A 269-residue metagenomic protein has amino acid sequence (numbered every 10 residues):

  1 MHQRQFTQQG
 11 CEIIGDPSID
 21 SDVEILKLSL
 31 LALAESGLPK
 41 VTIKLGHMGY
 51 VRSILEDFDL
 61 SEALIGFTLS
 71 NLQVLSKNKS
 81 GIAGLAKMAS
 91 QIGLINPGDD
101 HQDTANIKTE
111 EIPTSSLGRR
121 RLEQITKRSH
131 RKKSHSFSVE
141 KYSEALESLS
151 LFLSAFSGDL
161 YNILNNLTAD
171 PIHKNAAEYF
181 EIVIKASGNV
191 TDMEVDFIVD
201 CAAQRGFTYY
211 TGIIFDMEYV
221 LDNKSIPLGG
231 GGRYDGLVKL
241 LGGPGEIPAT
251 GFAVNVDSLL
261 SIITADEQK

Functional and structural regions predicted by a protein language model:
M1-P39, Q91-K269: Positively charged, Gly/Ser-enriched RNA/tRNA-binding surfaces
Q5-Q9, L45-S53: Short, conserved phosphate-binding/catalytic loop or strand-edge motifs used in phosphoryl-/nucleotidyl-transfer
I14, K44-L45: Conserved alpha/beta enzyme-core scaffolds, especially Rossmann-like or related mixed alpha/beta domains that build
I25, H47-Y50, T68-N71, Y179: Internal, well-ordered alpha-helical segments in soluble enzyme and binding-protein domains
L31-E35, R52-S61: Charged, amphipathic alpha-helical linkers/stalks
G37-I43, I65-G66: Short secondary-structure capping/junction motifs at helix and strand boundaries
E56, A86, I184-G188: Class I S-adenosyl-L-methionine
D59-A89, M193, Y219-L221: Acidic, His- and aromatic-enriched active-site or binding-groove loops in soluble protein domains that engage sugars
